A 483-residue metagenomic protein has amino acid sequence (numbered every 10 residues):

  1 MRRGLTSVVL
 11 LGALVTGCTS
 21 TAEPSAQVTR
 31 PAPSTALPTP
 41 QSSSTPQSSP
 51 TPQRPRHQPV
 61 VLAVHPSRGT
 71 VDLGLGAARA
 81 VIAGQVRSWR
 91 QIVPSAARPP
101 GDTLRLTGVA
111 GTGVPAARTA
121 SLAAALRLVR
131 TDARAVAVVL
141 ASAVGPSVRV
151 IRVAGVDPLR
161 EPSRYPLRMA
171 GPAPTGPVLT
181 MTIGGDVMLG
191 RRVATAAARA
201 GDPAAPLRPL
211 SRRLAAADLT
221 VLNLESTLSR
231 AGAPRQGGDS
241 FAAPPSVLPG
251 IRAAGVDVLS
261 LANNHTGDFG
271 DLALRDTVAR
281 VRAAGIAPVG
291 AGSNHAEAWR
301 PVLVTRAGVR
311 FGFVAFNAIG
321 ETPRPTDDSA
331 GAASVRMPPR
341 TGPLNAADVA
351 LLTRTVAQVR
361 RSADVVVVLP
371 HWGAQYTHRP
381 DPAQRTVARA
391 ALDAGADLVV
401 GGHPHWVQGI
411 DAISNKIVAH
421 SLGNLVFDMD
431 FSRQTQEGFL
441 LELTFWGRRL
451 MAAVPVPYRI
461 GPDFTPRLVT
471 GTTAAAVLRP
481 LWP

Functional and structural regions predicted by a protein language model:
M1-G4: Positively charged n-region of N-terminal signal peptides that target proteins for export
S7-G17: Bacterial N-terminal signal peptides
V15-T35, P50: C-terminal region of N-terminal signal peptides and the immediate post-cleavage residues of exported proteins
E23, V71, R191-R192: Short N-terminal binding/cap micro-motifs at the start of the first secondary-structure element
L37-Q53: Compositionally biased, intrinsically disordered low-complexity segments enriched for polar/charged residues
Q53-A173: Flexible loop/hinge segments at secondary-structure junctions
G171-P483: Acidic, metal/ion-coordinating pockets
